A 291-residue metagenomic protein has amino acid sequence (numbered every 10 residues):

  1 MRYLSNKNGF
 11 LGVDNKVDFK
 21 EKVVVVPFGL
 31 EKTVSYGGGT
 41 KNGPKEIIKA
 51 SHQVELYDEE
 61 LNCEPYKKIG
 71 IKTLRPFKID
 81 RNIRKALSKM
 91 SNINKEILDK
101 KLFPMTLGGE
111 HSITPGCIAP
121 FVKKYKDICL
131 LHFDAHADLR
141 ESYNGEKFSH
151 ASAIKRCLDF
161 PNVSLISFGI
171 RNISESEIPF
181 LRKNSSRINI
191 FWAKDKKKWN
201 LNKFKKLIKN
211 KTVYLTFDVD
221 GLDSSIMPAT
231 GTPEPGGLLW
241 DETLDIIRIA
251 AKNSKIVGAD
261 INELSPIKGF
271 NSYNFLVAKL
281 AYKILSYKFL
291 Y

Functional and structural regions predicted by a protein language model:
R2-Y291: Conserved alpha-helical scaffold segments that buttress catalytic/binding sites
